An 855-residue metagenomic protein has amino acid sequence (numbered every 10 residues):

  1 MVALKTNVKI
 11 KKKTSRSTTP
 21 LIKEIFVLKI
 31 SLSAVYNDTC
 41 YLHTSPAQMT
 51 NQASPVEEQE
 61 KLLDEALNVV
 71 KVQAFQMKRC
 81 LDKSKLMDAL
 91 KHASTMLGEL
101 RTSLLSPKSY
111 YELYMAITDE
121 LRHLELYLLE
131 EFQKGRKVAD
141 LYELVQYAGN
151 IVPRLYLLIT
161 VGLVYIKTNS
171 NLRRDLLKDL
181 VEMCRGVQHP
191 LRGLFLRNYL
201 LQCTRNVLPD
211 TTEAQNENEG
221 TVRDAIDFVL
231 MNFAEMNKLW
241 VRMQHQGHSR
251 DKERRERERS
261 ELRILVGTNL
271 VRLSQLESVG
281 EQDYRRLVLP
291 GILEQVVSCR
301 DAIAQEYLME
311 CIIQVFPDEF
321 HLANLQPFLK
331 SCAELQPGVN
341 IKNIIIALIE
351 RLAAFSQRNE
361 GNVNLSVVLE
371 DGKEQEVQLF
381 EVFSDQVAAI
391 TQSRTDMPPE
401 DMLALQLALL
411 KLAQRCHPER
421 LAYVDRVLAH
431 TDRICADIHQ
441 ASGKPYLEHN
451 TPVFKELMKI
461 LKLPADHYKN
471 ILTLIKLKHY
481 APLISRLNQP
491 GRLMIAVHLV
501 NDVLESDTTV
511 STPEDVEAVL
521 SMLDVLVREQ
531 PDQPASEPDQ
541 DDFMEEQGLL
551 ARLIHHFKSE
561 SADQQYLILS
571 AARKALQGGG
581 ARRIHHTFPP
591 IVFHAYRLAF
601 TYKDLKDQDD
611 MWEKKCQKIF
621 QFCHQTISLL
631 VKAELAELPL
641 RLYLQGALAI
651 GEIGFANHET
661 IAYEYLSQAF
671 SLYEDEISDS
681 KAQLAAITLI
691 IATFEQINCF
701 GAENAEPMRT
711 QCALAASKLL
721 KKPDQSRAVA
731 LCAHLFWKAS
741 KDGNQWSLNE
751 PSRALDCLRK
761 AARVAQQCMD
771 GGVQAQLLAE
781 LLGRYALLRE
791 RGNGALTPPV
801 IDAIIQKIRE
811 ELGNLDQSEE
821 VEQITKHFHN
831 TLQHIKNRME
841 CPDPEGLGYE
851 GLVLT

Functional and structural regions predicted by a protein language model:
M1, I10-C40: Intrinsically disordered, low-complexity basic segments at termini and long loops, enriched in Pro/Gly and/or Arg/Ser
M1-L4, N51, E850-T855: A positional/structural detector of protein chain ends, strongest at the extreme C-terminus and weakly at the extreme
L4-K5, K9-K11, Y41-L474, I690-T693 (+3 more regions): Long amphipathic alpha-helical scaffold regions
V35, T39, M77, Q530 (+6 more regions): Short, flexible helical or helix-coil boundary motifs
P55-Y114, K178-D179, L191-F195, Y199-A214 (+5 more regions): Long, acidic/serine-threonine-rich intrinsically disordered regions with weak helical/coil propensity that act as
G280, L322, L335, F355-N362 (+1 more regions): Extended alpha-helical solenoid scaffold regions that build the rod-like backbones of large eukaryotic assemblies
V527-I801: Extended, charge-rich low-complexity regions and/or helical-solenoid scaffolds
L553, L598, R784, Q833-T855: Terminal, non-catalytic domain-edge segments
